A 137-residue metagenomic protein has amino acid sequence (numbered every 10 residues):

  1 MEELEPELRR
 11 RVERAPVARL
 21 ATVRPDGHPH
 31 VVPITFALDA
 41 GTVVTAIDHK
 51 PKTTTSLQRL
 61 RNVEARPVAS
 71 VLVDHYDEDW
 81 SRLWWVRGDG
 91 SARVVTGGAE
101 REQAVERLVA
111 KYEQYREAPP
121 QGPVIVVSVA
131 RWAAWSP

Functional and structural regions predicted by a protein language model:
M1-R19: Short, basic/aromatic recognition patches
E2, T53-L57: Short, conserved loop/turn and helix-capping segments at secondary-structure boundaries that abut family-defining
E2-E3, Y76-P137: Charged, gly/pro-rich active-site loop segments
R9, L57-L60: Short amphipathic alpha-helical segments and helix-helix/interface helices
E13-A15, H28-P29, W85, A118-P120: Short solvent-exposed loop/turn micro-motifs enriched in small/polar/acidic residues
R14, R66-V68: Short coil-to-beta transition motif at edge beta-strands of beta-rich domains
P16-K52, V71-V73: Short beta-strand segments
